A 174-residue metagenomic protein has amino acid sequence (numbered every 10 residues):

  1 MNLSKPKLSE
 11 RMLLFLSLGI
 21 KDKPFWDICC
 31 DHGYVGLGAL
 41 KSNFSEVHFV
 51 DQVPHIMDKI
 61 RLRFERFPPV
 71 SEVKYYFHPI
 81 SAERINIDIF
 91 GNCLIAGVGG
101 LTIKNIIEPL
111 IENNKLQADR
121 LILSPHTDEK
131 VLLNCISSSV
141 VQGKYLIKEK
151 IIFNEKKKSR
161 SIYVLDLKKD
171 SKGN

Functional and structural regions predicted by a protein language model:
M1-K23, D27, L37-K41, P54: S-adenosyl-L-methionine
N2-E10, R84-I85, G91, I95 (+1 more regions): Class I S-adenosyl-L-methionine
K21, I89-F90: Alpha-helix C-terminal capping/helix-to-coil transition sites in glycosyltransferase folds
H32: Conserved SAM/SAH-binding loop
G36-A39, I60, I106-I107, L132: Hydrophobic packing residues within well-ordered alpha-helices of enzyme cores
S42-N43, R66-E72, N113-L116, V141: Short helix-capping segments at alpha-helix termini
E46-D51: Conserved SAM-binding motif I beta-strand of class I
V53-I87: S-adenosyl-L-methionine
